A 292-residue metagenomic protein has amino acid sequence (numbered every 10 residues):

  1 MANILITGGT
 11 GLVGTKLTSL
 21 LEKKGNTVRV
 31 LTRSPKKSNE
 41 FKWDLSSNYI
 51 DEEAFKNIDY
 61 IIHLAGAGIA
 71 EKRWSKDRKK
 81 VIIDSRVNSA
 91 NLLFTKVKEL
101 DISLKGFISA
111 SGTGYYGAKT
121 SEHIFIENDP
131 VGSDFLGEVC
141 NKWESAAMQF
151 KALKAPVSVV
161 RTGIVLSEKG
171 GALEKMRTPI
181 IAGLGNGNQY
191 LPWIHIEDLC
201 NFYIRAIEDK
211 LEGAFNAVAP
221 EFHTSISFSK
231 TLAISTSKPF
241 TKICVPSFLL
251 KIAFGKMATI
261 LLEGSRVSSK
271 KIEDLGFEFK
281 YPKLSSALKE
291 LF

Functional and structural regions predicted by a protein language model:
I4-K24: N-terminal Rossmann NAD(P)H-binding glycine-rich loop of SDR-like oxidoreductase domains
W43-L92: NAD(P)H-binding glycine-rich loop region in Rossmannoid oxidoreductase-like domains and their noncatalytic homologs
N91-S133: Conserved Rossmann-fold NAD(P)-dependent oxidoreductase catalytic core, especially the SDR/UDP-sugar
S111, S145-E168: Conserved beta-loop-beta element that borders a ligand/cofactor-binding pocket
N141, L153-A155, V165-K175, A206-F215: Glycine/proline-rich active-site loop of Rossmann-fold NAD(P)-dependent oxidoreductases
E174-I181, Q189-H223: Alpha-helical substrate-binding/gating segment
E208-K256, K289-F292: Mid/C-terminal beta-alpha module of Rossmann-like enzyme folds, strongest in SDR-family dehydrogenases/epimerases
T259-F292: C-terminal amphipathic/interface module of NAD(P)-dependent oxidoreductases and related NAD-binding regulators
